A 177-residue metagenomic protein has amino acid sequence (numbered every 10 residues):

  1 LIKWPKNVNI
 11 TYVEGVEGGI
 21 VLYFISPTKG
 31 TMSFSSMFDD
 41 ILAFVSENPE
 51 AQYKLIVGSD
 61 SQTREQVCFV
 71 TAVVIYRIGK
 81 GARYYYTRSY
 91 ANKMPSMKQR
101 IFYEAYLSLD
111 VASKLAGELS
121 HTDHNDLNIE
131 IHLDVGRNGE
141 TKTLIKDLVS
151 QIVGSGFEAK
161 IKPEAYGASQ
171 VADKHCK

Functional and structural regions predicted by a protein language model:
K3-Y12: Short, positively charged and aromatic/hydrophobic N-terminal segments
G19-K54: Basic, amphipathic N-terminal segments that precede the first structured/catalytic domain
I56-S59, E130-G136: Short glycine-rich or small-residue beta-strand-to-loop segments that form or flank ligand, phosphate, metal/Fe-S
V57-G58, Q62-Y84: Acidic, metal-ligating active-site segments
C68, E164-K177: C-terminal edge-of-domain segments
G79-S96: Electropositive, glycine- and tryptophan-enriched low-complexity nucleic-acid-binding patches
A91-H124: Acidic helix/loop or adjacent segment enriched in Glu/Asp that either coordinates divalent metal
L133-A165: Short, low-complexity, polybasic intrinsically disordered segments
